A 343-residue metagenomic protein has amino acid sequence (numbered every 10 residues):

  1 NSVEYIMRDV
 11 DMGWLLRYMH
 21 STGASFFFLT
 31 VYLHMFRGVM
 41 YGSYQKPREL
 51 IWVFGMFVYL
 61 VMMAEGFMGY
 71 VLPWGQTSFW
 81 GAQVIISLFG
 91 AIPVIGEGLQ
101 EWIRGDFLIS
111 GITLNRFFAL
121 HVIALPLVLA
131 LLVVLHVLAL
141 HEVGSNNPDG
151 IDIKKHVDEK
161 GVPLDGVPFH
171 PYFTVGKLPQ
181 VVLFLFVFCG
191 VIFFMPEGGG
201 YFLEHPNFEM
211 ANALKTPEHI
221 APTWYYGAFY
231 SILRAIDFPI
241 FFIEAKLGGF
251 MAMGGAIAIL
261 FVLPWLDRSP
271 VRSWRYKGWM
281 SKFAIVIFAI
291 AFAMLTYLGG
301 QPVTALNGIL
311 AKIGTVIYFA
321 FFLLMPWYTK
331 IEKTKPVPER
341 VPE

Functional and structural regions predicted by a protein language model:
N1-F26, T30-E343: Membrane-embedded and interfacial regions of multi-pass energy-transducing membrane proteins
